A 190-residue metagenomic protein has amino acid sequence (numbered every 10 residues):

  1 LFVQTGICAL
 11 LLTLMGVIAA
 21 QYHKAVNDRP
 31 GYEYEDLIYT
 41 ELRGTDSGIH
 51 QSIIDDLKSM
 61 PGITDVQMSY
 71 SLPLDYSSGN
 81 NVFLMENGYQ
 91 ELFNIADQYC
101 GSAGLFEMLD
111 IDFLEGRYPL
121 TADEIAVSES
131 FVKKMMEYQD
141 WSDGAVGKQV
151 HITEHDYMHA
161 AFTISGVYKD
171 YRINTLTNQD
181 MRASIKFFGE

Functional and structural regions predicted by a protein language model:
L1-G6: N-terminal Sec/SRP start-transfer signal
I7-D36: Alpha-helical transmembrane segments
A25-D28, R43, S71, V167: Generic beta-structure capping elements
D36-I38, F162: Short structural boundary motif marking the start of a folded domain
I38-Y39, V150: A recurrent short beta-strand within the Rossmann-like NAD(P)-dependent oxidoreductase core
T40-G62: Short extracytoplasmic
D55, S59-E190: Mid-to-C-terminal secondary-structure elements that act as membrane-proximal/extracytoplasmic interface segments
